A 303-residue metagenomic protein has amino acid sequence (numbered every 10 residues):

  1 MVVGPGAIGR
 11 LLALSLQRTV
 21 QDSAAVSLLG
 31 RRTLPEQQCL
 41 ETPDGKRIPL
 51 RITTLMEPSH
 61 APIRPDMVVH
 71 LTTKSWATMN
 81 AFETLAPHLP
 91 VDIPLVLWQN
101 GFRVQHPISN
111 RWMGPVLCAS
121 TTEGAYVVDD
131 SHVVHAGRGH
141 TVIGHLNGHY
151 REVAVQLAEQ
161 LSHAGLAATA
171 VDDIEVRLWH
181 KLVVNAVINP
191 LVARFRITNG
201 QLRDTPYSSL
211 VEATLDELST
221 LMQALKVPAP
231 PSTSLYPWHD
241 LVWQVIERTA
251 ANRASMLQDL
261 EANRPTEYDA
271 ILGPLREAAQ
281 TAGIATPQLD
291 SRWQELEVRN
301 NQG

Functional and structural regions predicted by a protein language model:
M1-I52: NAD(P)+-binding Rossmann beta1-loop-alpha1 motif at the extreme N-terminus of oxidoreductases
L12, Q38-L40, G45-H132: Rossmann-like NAD(P)(H) cofactor-binding subdomain of soluble oxidoreductases
L16, I108, N185: Aromatic pocket-lining residues of Rossmann-like dinucleotide-binding sites
L89, H132-V142, A193-R203, N252-A262: Helix-loop-beta segment of a Rossmann-like dinucleotide-binding subdomain
W98-R177, K181: Rossmann-fold dinucleotide-binding core
E175-S219: Active-site-proximal catalytic alpha-helix in oxidoreductases
E212-G303: NAD(P)-dependent Rossmann-like dehydrogenase/reductase catalytic/cofactor-binding core
